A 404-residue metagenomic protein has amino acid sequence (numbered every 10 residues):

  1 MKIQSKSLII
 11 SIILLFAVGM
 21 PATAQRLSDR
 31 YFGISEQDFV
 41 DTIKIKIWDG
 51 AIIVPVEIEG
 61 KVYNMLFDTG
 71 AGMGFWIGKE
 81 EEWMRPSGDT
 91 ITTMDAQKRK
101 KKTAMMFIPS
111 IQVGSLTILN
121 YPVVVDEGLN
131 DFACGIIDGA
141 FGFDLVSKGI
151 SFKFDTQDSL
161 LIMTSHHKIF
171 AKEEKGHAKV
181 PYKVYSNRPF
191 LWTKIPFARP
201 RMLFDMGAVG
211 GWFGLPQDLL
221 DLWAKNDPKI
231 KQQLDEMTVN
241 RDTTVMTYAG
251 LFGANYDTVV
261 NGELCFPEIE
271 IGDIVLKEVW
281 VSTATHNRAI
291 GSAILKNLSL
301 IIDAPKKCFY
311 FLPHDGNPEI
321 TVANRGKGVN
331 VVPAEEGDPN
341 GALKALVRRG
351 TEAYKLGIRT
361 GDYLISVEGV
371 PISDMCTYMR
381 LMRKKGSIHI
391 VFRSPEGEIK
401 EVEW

Functional and structural regions predicted by a protein language model:
M1-S28: Bacterial Sec-dependent N-terminal signal peptides
T23-W404: Pepsin/retropepsin-fold aspartyl endopeptidases
